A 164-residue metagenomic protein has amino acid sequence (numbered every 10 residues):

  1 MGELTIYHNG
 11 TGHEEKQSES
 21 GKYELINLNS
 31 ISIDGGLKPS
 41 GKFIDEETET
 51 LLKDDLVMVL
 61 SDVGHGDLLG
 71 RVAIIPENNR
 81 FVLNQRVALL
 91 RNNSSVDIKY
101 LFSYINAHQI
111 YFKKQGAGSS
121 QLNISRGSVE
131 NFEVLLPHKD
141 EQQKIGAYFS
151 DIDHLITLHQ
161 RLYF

Functional and structural regions predicted by a protein language model:
M1-T11: Non-catalytic DNA-recognition/assembly elements of restriction-modification systems
T11-S30: Short beta-strand/loop turn elements enriched in aromatics
G12, R80-R86, A117-Q143: A short glycine-rich beta-alpha junction/loop motif
E24-I26, G36, S40-E46: Short alpha-helix capping/helix-loop boundary micro-motifs
N27-N29, D45-N106: A short beta-sheet element
I110-K113: Right-handed beta-helix
E130-F164: Amphipathic alpha-helical segments
